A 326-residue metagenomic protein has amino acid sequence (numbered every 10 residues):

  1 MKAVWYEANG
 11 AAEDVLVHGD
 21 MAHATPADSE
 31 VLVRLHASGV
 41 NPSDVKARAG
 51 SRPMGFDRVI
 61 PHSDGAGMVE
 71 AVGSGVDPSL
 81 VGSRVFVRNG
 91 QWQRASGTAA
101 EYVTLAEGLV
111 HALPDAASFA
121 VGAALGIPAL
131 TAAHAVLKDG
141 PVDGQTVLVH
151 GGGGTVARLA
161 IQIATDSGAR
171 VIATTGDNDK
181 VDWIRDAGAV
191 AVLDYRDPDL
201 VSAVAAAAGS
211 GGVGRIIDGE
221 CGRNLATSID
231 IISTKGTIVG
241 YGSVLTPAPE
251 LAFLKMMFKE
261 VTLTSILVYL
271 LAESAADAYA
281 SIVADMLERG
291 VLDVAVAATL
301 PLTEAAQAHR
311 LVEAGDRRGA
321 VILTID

Functional and structural regions predicted by a protein language model:
M1, S274-D326: C-terminal hydrophobic helical "lid"/dimerization subdomain of Rossmann-like NAD(P)H-dependent oxidoreductases
A22-V40, A49-Q91: Glycine-rich beta-strand-centered segment in the early N-terminal region that forms part of a ligand/cofactor-binding
P78, R88-G151: NAD(P)H dinucleotide-binding glycine-rich loop of Rossmann-like/cofactor-binding domains, especially the beta1-alpha1
R84, T146, R170, G236-T237 (+1 more regions): Short glycine-centered segments of the SAM/dcSAM-binding site in methyltransferase folds
T98-A99, T175-W183, A248-F253: Short, glycine/polar-rich helix-capping loops at beta-to-alpha or helix-loop-helix junctions that flank or form
A123-D197: Mid-domain Rossmann-like dinucleotide-binding core that forms the NAD(H)/NADP(H) cofactor-binding site
D199-S210: Short amphipathic alpha-helix with an adjacent loop that forms part of the alpha/beta core around
R223-L292, I325-D326: Glycine-rich phosphate-binding loop and adjacent beta-alpha segment of Rossmann(oid) nucleotide-cofactor-binding
